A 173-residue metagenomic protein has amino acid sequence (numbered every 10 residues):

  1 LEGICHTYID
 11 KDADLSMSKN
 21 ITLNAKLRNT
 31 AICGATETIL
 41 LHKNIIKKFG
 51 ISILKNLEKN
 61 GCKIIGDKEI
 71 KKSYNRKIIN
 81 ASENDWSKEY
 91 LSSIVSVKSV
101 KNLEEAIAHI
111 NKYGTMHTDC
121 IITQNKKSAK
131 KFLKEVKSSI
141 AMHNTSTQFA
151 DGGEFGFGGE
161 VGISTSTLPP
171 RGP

Functional and structural regions predicted by a protein language model:
L1-S92, H143: ALDH superfamily catalytic-core signature
S82-P173: Conserved C-terminal structural/oligomerization subdomain of aldehyde/semialdehyde dehydrogenase
